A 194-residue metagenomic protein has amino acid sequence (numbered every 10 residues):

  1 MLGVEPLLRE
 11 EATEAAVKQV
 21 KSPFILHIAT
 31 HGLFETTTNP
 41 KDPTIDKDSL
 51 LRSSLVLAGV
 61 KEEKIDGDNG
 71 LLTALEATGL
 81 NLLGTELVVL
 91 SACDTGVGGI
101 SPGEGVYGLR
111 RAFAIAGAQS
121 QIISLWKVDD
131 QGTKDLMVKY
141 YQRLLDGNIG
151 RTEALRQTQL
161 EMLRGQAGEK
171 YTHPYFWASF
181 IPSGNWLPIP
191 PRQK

Functional and structural regions predicted by a protein language model:
M1-K194: Catalytic cores of enzymes
